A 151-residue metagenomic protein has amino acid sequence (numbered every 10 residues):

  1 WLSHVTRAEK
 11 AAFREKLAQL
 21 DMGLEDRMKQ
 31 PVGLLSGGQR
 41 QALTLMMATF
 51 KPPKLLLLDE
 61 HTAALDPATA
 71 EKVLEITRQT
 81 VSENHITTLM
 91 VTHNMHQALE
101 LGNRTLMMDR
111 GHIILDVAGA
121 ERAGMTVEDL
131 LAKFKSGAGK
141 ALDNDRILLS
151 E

Functional and structural regions predicted by a protein language model:
W1-T44: ABC-family P-loop ATPase nucleotide-binding domains
F50-K54: A short, proline-enriched helix->beta-strand linker immediately N-terminal to the Walker B motif in ABC-type P-loop
L56-D59: Catalytic Walker B motif of ABC-type/P-loop ATPase nucleotide-binding domains
T62-A63: Short loop immediately C-terminal to the Walker-B catalytic DE motif in ABC-type ATPase nucleotide-binding domains
D66: ABC-family nucleotide-binding domains
A70-N84: Helical segment within the ABC ATPase nucleotide-binding domain
T92-H93: H-loop/switch region of ABC-family ATPase nucleotide-binding domains
H112-A138: Conserved beta-strand-loop-alpha-helix hinge in the C-terminal portion of ABC ATPase nucleotide-binding domains
